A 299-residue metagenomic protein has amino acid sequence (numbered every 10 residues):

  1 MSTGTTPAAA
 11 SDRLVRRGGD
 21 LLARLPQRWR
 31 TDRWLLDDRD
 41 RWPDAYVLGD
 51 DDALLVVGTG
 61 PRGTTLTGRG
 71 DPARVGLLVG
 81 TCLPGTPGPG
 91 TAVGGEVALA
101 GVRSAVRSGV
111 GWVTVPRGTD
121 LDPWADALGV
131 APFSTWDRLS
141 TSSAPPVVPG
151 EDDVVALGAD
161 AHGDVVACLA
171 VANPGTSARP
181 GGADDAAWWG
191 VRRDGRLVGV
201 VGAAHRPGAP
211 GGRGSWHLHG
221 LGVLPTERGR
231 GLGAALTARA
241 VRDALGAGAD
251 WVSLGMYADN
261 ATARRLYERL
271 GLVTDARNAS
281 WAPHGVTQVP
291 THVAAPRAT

Functional and structural regions predicted by a protein language model:
M1-P123: N-terminal charged segments
M1-W34, W136-R138, S142-T176, V293 (+1 more regions): Short amphipathic alpha-helix that is part of the acyltransferase structural core
D51-L54, R196-G199, T262: Glycine-rich acetyl-CoA-binding "A-motif" of GNAT/NAT acetyltransferases
P61-T67, A73, R206-L218, R228: A conserved beta-turn-beta hairpin within the catalytic core of GNAT-like acetyltransferases that forms part
R74-R103, V223, G229-G246, R264-R269: Conserved acetyl-CoA-binding loop-helix of GNAT-fold acetyltransferases
G118-P132, A234, A258-R277, P283-H284: Conserved active-site alpha-helix within GNAT-family acetyltransferase domains
F133-V148, D250, G255-A261, N278-T299: C-terminal "cap" of GNAT-fold acetyltransferases
T176-W188, R192-V223: A conserved beta-strand-loop-helix scaffold within acyl/acetyltransferase catalytic domains
